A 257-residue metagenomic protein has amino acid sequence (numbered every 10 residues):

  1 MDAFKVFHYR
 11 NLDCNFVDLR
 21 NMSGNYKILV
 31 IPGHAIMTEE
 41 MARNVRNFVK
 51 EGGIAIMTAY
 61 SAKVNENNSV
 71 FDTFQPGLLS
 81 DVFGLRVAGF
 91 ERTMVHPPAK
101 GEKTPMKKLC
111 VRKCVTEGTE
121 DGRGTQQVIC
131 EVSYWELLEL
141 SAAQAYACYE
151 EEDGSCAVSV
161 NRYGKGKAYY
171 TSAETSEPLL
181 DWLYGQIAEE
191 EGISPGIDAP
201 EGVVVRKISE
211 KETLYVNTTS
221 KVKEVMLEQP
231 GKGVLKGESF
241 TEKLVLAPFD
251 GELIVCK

Functional and structural regions predicted by a protein language model:
M1-Y26, E210-K211: Aromatic-Pro/Gly-enriched surface loop or interdomain linker that acts as a lid/target-recognition segment
N25-I28, I54: Short, surface-exposed connector motifs at secondary-structure boundaries
P32-K257: A conserved amphipathic helix/loop scaffold that creates a polar/acidic microenvironment used either to coordinate
